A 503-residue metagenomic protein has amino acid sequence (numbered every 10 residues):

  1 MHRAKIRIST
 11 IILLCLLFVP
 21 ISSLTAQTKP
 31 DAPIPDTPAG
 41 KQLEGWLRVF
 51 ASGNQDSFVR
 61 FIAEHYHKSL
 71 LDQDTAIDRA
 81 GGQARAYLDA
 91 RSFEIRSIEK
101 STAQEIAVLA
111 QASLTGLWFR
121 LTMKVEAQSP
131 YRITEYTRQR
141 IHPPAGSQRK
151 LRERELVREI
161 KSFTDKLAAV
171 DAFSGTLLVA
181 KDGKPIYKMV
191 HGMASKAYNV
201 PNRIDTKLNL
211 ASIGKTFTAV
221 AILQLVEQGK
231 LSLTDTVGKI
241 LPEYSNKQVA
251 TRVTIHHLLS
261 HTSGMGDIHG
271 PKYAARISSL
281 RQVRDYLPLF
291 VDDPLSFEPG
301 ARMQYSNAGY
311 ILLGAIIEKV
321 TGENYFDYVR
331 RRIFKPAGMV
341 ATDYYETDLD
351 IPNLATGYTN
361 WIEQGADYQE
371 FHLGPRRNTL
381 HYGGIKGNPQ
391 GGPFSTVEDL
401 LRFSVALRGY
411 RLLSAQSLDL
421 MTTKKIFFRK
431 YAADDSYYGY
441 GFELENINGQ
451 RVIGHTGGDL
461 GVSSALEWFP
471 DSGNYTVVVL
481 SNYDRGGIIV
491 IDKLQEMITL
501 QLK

Functional and structural regions predicted by a protein language model:
I11-I21: Bacterial N-terminal signal peptides
Q27-D56, E64, P143-R158: Short, low-complexity N-terminal intrinsically disordered segments enriched in polar/charged residues
G40, S52-Q104: Short solvent-exposed beta->alpha transition segments
H67, A168-T176, Y198-H257, F297-A308 (+2 more regions): Short active-site loop at a secondary-structure junction that contains or immediately precedes the catalytic residue(s)
K100, A110-S113, F428-P470, V478-S481: Short, Gly/Ser/Thr-enriched beta-strand-loop segments that form substrate-interacting elements of hydrolase/peptidase
K100-Q148: Exposed beta-sheet edge and beta->alpha loop/turn motif
R152-L210, D292: Short, conserved catalytic-motif segment at the N-terminal edge
S195, Q248-I453: Short, surface-exposed loop or secondary-structure junction motifs that flank catalytic or metal-binding residues
